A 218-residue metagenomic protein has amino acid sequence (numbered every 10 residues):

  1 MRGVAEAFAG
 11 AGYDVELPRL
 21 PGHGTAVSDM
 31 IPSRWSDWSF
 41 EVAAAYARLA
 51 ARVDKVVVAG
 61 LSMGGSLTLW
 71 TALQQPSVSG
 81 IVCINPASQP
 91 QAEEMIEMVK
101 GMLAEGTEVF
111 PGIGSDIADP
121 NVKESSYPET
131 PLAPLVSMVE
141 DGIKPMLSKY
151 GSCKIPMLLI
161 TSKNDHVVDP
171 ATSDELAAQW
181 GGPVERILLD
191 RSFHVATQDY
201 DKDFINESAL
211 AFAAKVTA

Functional and structural regions predicted by a protein language model:
M1-A26: Short, surface-exposed "cap/lid" segments of acyl-processing enzymes
V4, I155, D169-A178: Short alpha-helix in the alpha/beta-hydrolase fold that links the catalytic acid
D14-L17, D174, A178-V195: Catalytic histidine neighborhood in serine/cysteine hydrolases with alpha/beta-hydrolase-type architecture
A26-R52, V57: Catalytic nucleophile-loop/oxyanion-hole region of alpha/beta-hydrolase and closely related hydrolase-like folds
G60-G64, T68: Gly/Ala-rich beta-loop-alpha elbow adjacent to hydrolase catalytic centers
V82-A92: Active-site nucleophile loop of the alpha/beta-hydrolase fold
C153, L159-T161, D165: Short beta-strand/loop motif that positions the catalytic acidic residue of the alpha/beta-hydrolase fold
R191-A218: Catalytic active-site module of serine/aspartate enzymes centered on a nucleophile-bearing elbow/loop
